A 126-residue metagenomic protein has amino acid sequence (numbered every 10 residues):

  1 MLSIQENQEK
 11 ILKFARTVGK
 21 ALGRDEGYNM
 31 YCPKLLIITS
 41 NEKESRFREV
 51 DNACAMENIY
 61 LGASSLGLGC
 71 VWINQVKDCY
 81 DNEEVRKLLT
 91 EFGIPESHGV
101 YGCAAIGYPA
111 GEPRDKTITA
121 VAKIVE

Functional and structural regions predicted by a protein language model:
M1-E126: Acidic, surface-exposed loops and disordered segments
